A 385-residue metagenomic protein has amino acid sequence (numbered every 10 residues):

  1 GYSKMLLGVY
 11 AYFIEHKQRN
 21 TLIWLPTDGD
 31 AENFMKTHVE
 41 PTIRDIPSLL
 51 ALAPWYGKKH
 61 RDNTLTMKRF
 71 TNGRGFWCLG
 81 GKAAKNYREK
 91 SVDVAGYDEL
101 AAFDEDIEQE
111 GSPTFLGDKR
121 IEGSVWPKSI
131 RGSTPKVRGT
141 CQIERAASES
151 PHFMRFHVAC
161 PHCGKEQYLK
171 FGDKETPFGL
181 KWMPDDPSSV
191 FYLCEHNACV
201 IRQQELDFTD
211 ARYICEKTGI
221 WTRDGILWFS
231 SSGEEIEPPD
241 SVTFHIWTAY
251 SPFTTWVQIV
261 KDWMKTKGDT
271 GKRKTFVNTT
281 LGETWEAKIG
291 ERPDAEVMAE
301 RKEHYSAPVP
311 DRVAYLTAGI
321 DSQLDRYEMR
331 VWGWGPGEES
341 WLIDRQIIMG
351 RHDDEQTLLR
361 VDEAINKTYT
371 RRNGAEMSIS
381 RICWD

Functional and structural regions predicted by a protein language model:
G1-L316, I320, Y327, L359-C383: Phosphate/NTP-binding elements of NTP-utilizing enzymes
M329-T370: Catalytic or ion-translocation cores adjacent to nucleophile or general acid/base/metal-coordination motifs in diverse
